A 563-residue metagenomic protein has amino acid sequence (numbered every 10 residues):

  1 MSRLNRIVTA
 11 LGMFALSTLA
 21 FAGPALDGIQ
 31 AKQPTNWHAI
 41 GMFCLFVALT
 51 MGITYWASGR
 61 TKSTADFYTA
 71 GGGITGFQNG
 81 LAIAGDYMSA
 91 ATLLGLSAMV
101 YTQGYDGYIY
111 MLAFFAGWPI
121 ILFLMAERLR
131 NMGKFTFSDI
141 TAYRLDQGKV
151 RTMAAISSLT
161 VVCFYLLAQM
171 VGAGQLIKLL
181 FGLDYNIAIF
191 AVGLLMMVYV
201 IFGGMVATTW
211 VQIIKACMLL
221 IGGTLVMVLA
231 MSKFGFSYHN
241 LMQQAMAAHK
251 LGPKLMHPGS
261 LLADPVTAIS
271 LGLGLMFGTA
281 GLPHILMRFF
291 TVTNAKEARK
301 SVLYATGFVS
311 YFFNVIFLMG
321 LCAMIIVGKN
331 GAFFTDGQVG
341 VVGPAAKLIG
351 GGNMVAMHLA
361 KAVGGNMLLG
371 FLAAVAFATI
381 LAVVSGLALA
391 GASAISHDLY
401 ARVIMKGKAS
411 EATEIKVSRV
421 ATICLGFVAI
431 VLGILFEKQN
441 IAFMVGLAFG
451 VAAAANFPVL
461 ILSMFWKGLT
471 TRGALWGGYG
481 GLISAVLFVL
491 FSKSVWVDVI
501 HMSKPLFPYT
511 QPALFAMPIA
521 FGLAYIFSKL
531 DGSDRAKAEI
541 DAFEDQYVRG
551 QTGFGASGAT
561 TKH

Functional and structural regions predicted by a protein language model:
M1-G23, I395: N-terminal secretory/membrane targeting signals
F14-S17, M42-I53, W118-F123, S157-V162 (+10 more regions): Hydrophobic core segments of alpha-helical transmembrane domains in multi-pass membrane transport and ion-translocation
F21-T54, T267, T471-H563: A generic transmembrane alpha-helix motif of multi-pass inner-membrane proteins
G23-T35, T69-I74, Q78, G95-I109 (+5 more regions): Loop-to-helix junctions at membrane interfaces in multi-pass transport proteins
P24, L96-F202, R288-G446, F554-H563: Helix-loop-helix junctions that connect adjacent transmembrane helices in secondary transporters/permeases, recognized
N36-A65, G72, F135-V162, A168-K178 (+6 more regions): Membrane-interface loop-to-helix entry segments
F46-Y68, N79-S97, A113-F135, L195-F202 (+3 more regions): Juxtamembrane transmembrane-helix boundary signature
R60-A65, V206, T291, M405-T413 (+4 more regions): Alpha-helical transmembrane segments
